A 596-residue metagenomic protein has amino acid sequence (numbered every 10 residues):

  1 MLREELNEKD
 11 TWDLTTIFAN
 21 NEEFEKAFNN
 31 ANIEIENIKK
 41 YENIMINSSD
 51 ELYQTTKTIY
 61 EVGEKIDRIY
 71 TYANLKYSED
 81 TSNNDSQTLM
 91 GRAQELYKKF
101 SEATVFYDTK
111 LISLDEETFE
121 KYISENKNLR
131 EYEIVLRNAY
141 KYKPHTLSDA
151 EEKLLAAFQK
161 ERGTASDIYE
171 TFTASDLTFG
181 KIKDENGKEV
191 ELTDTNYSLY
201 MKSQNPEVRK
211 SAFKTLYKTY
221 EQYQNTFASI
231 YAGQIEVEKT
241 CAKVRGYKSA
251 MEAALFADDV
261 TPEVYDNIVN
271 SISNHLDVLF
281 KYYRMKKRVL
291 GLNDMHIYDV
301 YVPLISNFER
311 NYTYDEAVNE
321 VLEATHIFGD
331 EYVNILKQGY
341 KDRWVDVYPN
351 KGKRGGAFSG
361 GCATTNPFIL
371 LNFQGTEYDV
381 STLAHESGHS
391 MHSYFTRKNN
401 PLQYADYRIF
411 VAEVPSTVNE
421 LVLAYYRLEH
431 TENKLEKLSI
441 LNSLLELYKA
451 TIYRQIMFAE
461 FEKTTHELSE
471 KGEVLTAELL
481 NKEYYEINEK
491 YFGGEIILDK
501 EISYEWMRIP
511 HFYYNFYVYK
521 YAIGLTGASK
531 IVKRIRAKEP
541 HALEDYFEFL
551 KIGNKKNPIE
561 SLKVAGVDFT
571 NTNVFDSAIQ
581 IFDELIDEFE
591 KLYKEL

Functional and structural regions predicted by a protein language model:
M1-N307, L592-E595: A well-structured
E4-L6, Y107-L114, N126, I134-K141 (+9 more regions): C-terminal, non-catalytic "cap/extension" segments appended to globular domains
M285, V289-I327, V333-N334, H392 (+3 more regions): Long, K/E/R/D-enriched contiguous segments that form extended
E309-Y314, T364-A384: Short pre-active-site segment immediately N-terminal to the catalytic Zn-binding motif
R310-Y312, V345-T365: Catalytic zinc-binding patch centered on the HExxH motif and its immediate surroundings that defines zinc-dependent
E323, I327-N334, A357-G360, H389 (+2 more regions): Conserved helix-loop functional segments at active or binding sites
S381-T382, S393-T417: Post-HEXXH active-site segment of zinc metalloproteases
Q403-P415, L447, A477, Y514-Y521: Active-site metal-coordination segments of metallo-dependent hydrolases
